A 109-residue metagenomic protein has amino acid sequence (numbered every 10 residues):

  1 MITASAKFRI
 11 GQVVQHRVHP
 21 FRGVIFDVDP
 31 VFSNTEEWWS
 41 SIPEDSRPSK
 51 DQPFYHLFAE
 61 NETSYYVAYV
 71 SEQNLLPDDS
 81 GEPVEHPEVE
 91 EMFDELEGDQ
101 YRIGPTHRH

Functional and structural regions predicted by a protein language model:
M1-S5, R9-I10, I25-L96, G104-H109: Basic/aromatic-rich interaction segments and small domains that mediate binding to polyanionic partners
Q15-V24: Short coil-to-beta-strand transition motifs
